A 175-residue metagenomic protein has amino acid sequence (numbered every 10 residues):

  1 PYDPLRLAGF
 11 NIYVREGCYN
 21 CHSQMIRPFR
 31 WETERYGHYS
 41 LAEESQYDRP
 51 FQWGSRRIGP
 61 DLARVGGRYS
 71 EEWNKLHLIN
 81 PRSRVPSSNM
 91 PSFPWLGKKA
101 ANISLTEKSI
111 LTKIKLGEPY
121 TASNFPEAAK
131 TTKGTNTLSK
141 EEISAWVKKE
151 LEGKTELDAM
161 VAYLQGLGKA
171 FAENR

Functional and structural regions predicted by a protein language model:
P1-V14, P28-F29, T33, I58 (+2 more regions): Electrostatic cytochrome c docking/interface patches
Y2, E34-E156: Electron-transfer interface patches adjacent to heme c in soluble/periplasmic c-type cytochromes and di-/multiheme
Y2-Q24, R35-L41, K154, M160: Sequence/structural segment immediately N-terminal to covalent heme-attachment motifs in c-type and related
F10, K75, I79, V161-Q165: Non-transmembrane alpha-helical segments in soluble domains of secreted/periplasmic/extracellular proteins
V14-R15, C21-P28, G67, I79-N80 (+2 more regions): Detector for the c-type heme attachment site
C21-S23, R27, S87, A172-N174: Short, solvent-exposed secondary-structure capping/transition elements
V161-R175: Short, surface-exposed patches at the edges or C-terminal ends of soluble domains, predominantly
